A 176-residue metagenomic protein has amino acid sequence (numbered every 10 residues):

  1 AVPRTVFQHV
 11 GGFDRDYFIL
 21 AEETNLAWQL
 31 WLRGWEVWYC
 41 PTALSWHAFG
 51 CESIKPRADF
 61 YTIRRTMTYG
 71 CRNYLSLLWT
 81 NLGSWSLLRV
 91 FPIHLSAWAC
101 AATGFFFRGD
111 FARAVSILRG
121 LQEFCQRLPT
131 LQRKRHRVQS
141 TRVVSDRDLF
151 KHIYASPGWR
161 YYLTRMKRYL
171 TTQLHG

Functional and structural regions predicted by a protein language model:
A1-C51: A short, conserved alpha-helix in the catalytic core of glycosyltransferases
P3, F7-V10, D59, Q139-V143 (+1 more regions): Homeobox/homeodomain signature
P3, T62, S86, S156-G158: Serine/threonine-rich low-complexity intrinsically disordered regions
Q8, Y17, M67-T68, K167: Generic secretory/membrane-interface signal
N25, P92, S96, Q139-S140: Residue-level signal for alpha-helical context at structural boundaries
L32-Q132, R147: Active-site-adjacent helix/loop segment of glycosyltransferases that harbors family-specific signature motifs
L118-G176: Membrane-interface aromatic/basic loop that binds lipid-linked glycans or pyrophosphate carriers, typified by
